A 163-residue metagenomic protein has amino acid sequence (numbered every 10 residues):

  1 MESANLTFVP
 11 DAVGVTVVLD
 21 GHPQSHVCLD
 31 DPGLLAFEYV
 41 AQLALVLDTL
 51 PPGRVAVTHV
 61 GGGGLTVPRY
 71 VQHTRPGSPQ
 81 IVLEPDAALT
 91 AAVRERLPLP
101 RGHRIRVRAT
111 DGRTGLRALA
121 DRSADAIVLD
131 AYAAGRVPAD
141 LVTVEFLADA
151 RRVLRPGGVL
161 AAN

Functional and structural regions predicted by a protein language model:
M1-R54, H73: Rossmann-like AdoMet
H22-H26, Y132-G135, L160: A short, flexible beta-alpha/helix-coil linker loop
G33-P156: The AdoMet/dcAdoMet-binding core of the Class I SAM-like
G157-N163: Conserved beta-strand signature within the Rossmann-like core of class I S-adenosyl-L-methionine
